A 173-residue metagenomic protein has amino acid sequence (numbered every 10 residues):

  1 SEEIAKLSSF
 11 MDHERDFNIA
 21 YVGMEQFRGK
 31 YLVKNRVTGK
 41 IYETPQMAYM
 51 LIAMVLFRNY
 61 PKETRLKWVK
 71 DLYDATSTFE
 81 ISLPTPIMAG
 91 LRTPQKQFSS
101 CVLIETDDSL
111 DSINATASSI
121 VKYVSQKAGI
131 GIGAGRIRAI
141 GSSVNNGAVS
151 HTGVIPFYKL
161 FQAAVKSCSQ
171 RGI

Functional and structural regions predicted by a protein language model:
S1-I173: Extended catalytic cores of very large enzyme megasubunits
